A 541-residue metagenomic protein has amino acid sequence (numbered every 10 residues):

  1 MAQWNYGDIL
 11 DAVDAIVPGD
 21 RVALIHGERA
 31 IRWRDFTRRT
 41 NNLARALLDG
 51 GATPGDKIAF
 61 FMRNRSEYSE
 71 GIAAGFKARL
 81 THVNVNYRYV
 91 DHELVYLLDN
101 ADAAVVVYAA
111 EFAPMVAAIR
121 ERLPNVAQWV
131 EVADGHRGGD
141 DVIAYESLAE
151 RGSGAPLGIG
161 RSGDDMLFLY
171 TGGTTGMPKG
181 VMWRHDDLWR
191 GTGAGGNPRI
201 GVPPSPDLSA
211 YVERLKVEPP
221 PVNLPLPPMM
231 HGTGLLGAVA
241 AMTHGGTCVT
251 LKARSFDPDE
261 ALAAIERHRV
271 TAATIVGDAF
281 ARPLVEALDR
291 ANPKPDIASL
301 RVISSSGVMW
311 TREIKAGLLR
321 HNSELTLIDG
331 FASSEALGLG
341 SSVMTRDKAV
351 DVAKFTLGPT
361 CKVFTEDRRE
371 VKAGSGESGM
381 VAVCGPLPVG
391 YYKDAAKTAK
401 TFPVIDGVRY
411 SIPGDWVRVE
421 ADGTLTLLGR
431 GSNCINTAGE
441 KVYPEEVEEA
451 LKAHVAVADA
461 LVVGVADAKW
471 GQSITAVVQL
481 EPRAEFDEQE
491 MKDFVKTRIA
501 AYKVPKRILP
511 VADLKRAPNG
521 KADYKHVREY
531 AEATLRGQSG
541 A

Functional and structural regions predicted by a protein language model:
A2, V22-R65, S69-A73, V90-V95: Conserved AMP-binding/adenylate-forming core of the ANL superfamily
D49-G50, L80-E150: Structural core segment of the AMP-binding/adenylate-forming
Y89, V95-Y96, V106-Y108, A332 (+7 more regions): AMP-binding/adenylate-forming catalytic core of the ANL superfamily
V132, T497-K521: AMP-binding/adenylate-forming catalytic domain of the ANL superfamily
G152-Y170, G176-M177, M182, E213-V222: Conserved pre-ATP/AMP-binding loop-to-beta segment of ANL
G173, T243-H244, V270-I275, V285-D351 (+2 more regions): Gly/Ser/Thr-rich phosphate-binding loop
R190-L226, M230-A272, A287: Conserved AMP-binding/adenylation subdomain of ANL enzymes
K362-C384, V419-D422, A484-E488, A522-D523: Conserved beta-loop-beta connector loops within the AMP-binding
